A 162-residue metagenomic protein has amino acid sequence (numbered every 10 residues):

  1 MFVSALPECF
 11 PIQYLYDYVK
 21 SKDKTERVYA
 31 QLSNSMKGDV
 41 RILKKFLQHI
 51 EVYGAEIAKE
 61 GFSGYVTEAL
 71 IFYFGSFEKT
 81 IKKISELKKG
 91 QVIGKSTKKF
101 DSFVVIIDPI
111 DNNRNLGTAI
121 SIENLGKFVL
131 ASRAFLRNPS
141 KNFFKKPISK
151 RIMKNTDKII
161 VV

Functional and structural regions predicted by a protein language model:
M1-C9: Conserved catalytic core of two-metal-ion nucleotidyltransferases
C9-I12, T80-K82: Short helix/loop capping segments that flank catalytic or ligand/cofactor-binding pockets
P11-Y16, S121: Surface-exposed beta-strand edges and their flanking turn/coil or helix-capping segments
Y16-L32: E2/UBC-UEV (E2-variant) core
S35-V162: Conserved nucleotidyltransferase catalytic core and NTase-mimicking acidic/glycine-rich helix/loop elements in nucleic
